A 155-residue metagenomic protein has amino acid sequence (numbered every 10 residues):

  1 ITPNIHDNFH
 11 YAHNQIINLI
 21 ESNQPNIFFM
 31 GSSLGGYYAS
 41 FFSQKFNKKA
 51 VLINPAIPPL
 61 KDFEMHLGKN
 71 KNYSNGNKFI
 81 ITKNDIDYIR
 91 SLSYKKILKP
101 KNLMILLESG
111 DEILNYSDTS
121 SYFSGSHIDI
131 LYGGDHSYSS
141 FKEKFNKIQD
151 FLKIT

Functional and structural regions predicted by a protein language model:
I1, K49, H127-D129: Conserved beta-strand segments of alpha/beta enzyme cores
I1-N23: Active-site catalytic motif of lipid deacylating hydrolases and related acyltransferases
I16-Q24, S40-F46, D118-S126, L152: Alpha-helix C-terminal capping segments
Q24-F28, N102-M104: Short active-site oxyanion
N26-G31, V51: Short beta-strand immediately N-terminal to the catalytic nucleophile in serine-hydrolase-like folds
F29-A39: Gly/Ala-rich beta-loop-alpha elbow adjacent to hydrolase catalytic centers
Y37, F41-V51, P58: Conserved hydrolase catalytic core segment
I53-T155: The alpha/beta-hydrolase serine catalytic core
